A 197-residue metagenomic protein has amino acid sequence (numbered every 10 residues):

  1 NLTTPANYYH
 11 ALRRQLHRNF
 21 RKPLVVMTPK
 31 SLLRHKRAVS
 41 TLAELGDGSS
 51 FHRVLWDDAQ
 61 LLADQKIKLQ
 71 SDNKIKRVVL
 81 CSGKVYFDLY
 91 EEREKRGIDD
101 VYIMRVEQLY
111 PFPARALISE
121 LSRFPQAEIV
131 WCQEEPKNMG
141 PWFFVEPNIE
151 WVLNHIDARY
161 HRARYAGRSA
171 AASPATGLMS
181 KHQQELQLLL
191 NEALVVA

Functional and structural regions predicted by a protein language model:
N1-C81, V85: Active-site phosphate/pyrophosphate-binding segments
L2-T3, L12, T28-K30, C81-G83 (+4 more regions): Active-site proximal loops enriched in glycine and acidic residues that flank catalytic Cys/His/Asp and coordinate
P5-A6, Q15-R18, P29-L32, Q133-A197: Peripheral docking tails and interdomain loops at the edges of cofactor- or intermediate-handling domains
H10-R14, F20, H35-T41, Y90-E92 (+3 more regions): Short acidic, glycine/serine/threonine-rich loops at helix termini
R21-V25, K76-V78, D100-Y102, A127-I129 (+1 more regions): Beta-sheet entry/capping signal
V39-S50, G97-D100, P141-D157: A short, gly/pro- and small-residue-rich
N73-I75, D99-V101, R115, S122-Q126 (+1 more regions): Conserved alpha/beta-domain cores
Y86, E91-P125: Generic long, charged, amphipathic alpha-helical segments
